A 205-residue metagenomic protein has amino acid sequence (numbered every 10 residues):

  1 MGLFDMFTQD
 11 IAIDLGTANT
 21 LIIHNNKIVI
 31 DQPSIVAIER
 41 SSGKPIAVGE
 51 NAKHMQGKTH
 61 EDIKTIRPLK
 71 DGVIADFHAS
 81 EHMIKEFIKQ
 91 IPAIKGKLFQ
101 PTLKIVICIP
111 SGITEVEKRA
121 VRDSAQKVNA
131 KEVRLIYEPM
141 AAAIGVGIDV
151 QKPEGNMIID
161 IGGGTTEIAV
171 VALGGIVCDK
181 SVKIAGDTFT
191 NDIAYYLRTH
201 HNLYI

Functional and structural regions predicted by a protein language model:
M1-I161, A169-I205: Nucleotide/phosphate-binding catalytic cleft detector across ATP-hydrolyzing and phosphate-transferring enzymes
